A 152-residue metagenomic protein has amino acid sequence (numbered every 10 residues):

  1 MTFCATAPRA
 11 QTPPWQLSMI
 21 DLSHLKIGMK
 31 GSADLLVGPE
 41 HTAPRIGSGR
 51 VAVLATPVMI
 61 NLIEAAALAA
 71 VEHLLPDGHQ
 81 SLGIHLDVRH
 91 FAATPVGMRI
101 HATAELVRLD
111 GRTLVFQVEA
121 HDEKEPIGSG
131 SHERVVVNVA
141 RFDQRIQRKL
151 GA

Functional and structural regions predicted by a protein language model:
I20-L54: Catalytic strand-loop segment that frames the active site of acyl-thioester-processing enzymes
K26-S32, H85, R99-H101, T113-V115 (+1 more regions): Intrinsic-disorder/low-complexity, polar/charged segments enriched in Ser/Thr/Lys/Arg/Asp/Glu/Gln
N61-A65, A69: Short, residue-level hotspots on alpha-helical faces of the histone-fold and other alpha-helical interaction modules
L68-H101: Hydrophobic beta-strand-centered segment that forms part of the acyl-chain substrate-binding groove
V88-E123: Hydrophobic beta-sheet segments that form the core/acyl-binding groove of ACP/CoA-dependent acyl-chain-processing
G128, E133-A152: C-terminal output/interaction extensions
